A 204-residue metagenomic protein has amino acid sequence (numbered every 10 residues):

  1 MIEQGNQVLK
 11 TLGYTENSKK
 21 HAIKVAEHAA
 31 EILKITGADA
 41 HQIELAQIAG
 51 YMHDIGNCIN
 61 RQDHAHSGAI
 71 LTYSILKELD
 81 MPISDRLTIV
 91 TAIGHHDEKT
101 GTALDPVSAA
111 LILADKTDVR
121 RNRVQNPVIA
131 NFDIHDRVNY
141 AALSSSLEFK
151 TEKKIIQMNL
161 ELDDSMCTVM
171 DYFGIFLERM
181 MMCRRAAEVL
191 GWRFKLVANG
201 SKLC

Functional and structural regions predicted by a protein language model:
M1-Q7: Short alpha-helical hairpin
V8, K24, H28-I32: N-terminal low-complexity or amphipathic/hydrophobic leaders
K10-T11, H21, I35-F149: Divalent metal-dependent catalytic cores for phosphoryl transfer on phosphate-bearing substrates
Y14-N17: Class I (Rossmann-like) S-adenosyl-L-methionine-dependent methyltransferase catalytic domain, capturing the SAM-binding
K19, I23, L177: Electropositive phosphate-/nucleotide-binding environments in soluble metabolic enzymes
A29, A110, C183: Aromatic/hydrophobic pocket-lining residues that form π-stacking "cages" and hydrophobic walls in ligand
D118-C204: Terminal helices and disordered tails flanking the catalytic cores of nucleotide-processing hydrolases
